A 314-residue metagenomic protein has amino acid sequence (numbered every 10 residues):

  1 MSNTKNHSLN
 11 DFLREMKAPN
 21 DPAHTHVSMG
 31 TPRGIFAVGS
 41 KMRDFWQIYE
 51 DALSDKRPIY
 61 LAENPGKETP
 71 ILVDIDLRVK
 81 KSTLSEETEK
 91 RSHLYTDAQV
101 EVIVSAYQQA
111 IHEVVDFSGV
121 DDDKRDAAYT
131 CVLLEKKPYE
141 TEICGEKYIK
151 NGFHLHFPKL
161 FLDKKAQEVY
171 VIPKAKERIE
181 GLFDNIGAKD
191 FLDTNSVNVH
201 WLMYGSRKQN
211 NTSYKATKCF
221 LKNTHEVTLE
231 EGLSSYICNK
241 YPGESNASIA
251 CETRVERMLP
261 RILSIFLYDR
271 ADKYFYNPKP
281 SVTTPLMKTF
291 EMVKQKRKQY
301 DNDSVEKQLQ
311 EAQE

Functional and structural regions predicted by a protein language model:
M1-V104, I111, D123-A127, V197-N210 (+2 more regions): DNA replication initiation on ssDNA origins
F36, K80-T83, E140-C144, L162-A166 (+1 more regions): Eukaryotic short linear interaction motifs
K41-Y49, D55-Y60, C131-I143, D184-L192: Eukaryotic intrinsically disordered and solvent-exposed regulatory patches
G66-D74, D123-V171, V197-Y204: Histidine-centered divalent-metal-coordination microenvironment in nucleic-acid enzymes
A106-V114, K174, R178: Generic, well-ordered alpha-helical scaffold segments in large soluble proteins
K164-T194, A216: Acidic, glycine-rich loop-and-strand cores that form catalytic or ligand-binding grooves in diverse globular domains
E314: Short cysteine-rich clusters marking metal-coordination/redox-active sites
